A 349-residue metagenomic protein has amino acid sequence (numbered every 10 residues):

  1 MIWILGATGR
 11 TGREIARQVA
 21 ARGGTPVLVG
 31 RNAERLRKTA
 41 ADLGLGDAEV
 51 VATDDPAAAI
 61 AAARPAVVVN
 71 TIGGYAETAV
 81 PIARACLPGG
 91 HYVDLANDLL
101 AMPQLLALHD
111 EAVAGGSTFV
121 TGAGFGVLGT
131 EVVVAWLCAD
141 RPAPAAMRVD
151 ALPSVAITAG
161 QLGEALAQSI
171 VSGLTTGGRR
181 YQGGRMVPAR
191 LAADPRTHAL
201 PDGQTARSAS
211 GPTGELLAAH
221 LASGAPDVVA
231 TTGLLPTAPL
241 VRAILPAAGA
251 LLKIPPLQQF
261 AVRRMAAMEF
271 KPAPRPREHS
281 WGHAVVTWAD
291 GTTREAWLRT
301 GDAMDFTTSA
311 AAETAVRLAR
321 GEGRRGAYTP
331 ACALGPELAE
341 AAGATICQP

Functional and structural regions predicted by a protein language model:
I2-R22: N-terminal Rossmann NAD(P)H-binding glycine-rich loop of SDR-like oxidoreductase domains
L5, A139-E278, T287-E295, D305: Active-site-lining helix/loop region of Rossmann-like oxidoreductase modules
V29-A33: N-terminal Rossmann-fold cofactor-binding loop
D42-P56: Rossmann-fold cofactor-recognition segment
A59-A62, A76-D94: Rossmann-fold NAD(P) dinucleotide-binding segment
P65-T71, Y92-V93: N-terminal Rossmann-like NAD(P) cofactor-binding module of classical short-chain dehydrogenase/reductase
A96-S117: Rossmann-fold NAD(P)-binding glycine/threonine-rich loop
K271-P349: C-terminal helical cap and adjacent loop that interface with cofactors, partners, or active-site loops
